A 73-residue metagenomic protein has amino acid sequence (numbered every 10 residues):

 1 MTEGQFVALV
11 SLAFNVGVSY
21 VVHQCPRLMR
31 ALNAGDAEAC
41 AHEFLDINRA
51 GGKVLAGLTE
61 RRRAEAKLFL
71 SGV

Functional and structural regions predicted by a protein language model:
M1-V21: Mid-length scaffold segments of soluble, non-membrane domains
V18-V73: Long, amphipathic alpha-helical surface segments
